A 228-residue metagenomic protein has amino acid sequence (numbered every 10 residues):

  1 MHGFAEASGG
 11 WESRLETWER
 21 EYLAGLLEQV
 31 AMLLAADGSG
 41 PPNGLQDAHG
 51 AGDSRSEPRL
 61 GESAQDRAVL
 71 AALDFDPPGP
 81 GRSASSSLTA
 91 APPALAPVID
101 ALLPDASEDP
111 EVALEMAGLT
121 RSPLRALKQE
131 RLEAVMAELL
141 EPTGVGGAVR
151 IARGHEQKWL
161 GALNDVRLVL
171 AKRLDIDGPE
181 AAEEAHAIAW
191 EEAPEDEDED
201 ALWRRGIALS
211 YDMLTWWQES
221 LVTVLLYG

Functional and structural regions predicted by a protein language model:
M1-I151, E156-G228: Charged, alpha-helix-forming regions
